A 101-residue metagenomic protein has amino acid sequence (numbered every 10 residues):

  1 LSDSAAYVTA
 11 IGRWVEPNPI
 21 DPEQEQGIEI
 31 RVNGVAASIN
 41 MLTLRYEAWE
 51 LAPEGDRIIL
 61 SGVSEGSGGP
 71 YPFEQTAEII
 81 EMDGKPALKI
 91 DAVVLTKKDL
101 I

Functional and structural regions predicted by a protein language model:
L1-D3, R45-E54, A87-I101: Edge beta-strand at a domain terminus
L1-V15: N-terminal helix-cap/turn-to-beta initiation motif at the start of protein domains
T9-I11, I28-A36, A52-G55, T76-A87 (+1 more regions): Short, solvent-exposed coil/turn segments at beta-strand boundaries
I20-S67: N-terminal glycine/threonine-rich, aromatic-flanked beta-hairpin/loop signature
I58-G66, G84, K89-V93: Short, surface-exposed secondary-structure junctions/capping segments
P70-P72: A short macromolecule-binding patch
